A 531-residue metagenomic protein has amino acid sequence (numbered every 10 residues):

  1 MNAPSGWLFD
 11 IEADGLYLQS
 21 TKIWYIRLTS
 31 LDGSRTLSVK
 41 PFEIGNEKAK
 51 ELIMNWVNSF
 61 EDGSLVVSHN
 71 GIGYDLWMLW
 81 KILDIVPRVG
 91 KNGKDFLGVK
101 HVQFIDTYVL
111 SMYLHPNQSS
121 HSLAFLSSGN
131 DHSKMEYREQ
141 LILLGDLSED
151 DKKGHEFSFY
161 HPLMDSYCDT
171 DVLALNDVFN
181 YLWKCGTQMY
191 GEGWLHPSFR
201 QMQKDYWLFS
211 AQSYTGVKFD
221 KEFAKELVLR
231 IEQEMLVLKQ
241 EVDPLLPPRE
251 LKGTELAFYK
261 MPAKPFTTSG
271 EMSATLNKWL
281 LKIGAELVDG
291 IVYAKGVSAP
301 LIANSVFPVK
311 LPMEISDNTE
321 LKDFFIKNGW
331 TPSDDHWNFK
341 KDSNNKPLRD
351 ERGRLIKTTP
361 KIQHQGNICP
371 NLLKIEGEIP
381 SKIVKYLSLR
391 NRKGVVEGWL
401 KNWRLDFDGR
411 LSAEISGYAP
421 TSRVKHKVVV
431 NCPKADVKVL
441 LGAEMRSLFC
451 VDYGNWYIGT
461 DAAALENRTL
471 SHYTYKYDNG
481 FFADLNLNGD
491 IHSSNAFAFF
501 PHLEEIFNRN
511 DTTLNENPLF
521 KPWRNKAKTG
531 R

Functional and structural regions predicted by a protein language model:
M1-P4, L8-E12, S20, Y25 (+6 more regions): Conserved "right-hand" nucleotidyltransferase catalytic core of DNA-directed polymerases
W7-F9, V66, Q103, I458: Residue-level marker for buried hydrophobic side chains located in beta-strands that build the well-ordered beta-sheet
T21-S30, R35, E466-E505: Metal-dependent catalytic core segments for phosphate chemistry
I26, I72-R88, M112-L114, E320-G329 (+2 more regions): Short active-site loop/helix that positions an aromatic residue
S34-L52, D62-Q188, D205-Y206, L487-L514: Active-site-proximal helix-loop-helix substrate-binding element of RNase H-like nuclease domains
I85-D95, L236, W330-W337, T474-N486 (+1 more regions): Cytochrome P450 catalytic domain signature, combining two hallmark sequence patches
G459-T460, R531: C-terminal substrate/ligand-recognition segments
F507-R531: Structured DNA-binding interfaces in DNA transaction proteins
